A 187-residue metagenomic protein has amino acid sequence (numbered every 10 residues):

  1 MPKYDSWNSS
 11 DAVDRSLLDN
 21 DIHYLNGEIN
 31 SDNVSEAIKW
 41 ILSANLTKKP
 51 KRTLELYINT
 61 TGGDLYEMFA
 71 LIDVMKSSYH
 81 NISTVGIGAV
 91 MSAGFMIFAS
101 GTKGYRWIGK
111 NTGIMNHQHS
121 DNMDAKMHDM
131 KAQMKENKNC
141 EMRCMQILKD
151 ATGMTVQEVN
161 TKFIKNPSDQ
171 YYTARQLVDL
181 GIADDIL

Functional and structural regions predicted by a protein language model:
M1-L187: Terminal-region recognition feature
